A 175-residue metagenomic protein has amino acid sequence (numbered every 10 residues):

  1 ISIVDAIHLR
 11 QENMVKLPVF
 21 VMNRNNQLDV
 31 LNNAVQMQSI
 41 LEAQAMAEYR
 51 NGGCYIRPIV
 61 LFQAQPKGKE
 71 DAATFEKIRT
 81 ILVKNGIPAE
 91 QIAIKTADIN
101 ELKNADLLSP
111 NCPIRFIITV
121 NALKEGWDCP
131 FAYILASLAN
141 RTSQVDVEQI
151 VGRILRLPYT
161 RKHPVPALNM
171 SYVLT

Functional and structural regions predicted by a protein language model:
I1-S2, F75-R79, Y133-A136, I150-V151: Short secondary-structure boundary/capping segments
S2-K95: Conserved interdomain linker/interface between the two RecA-like ATPase lobes of SF2 helicase motors
I99-T175: Conserved RecA-like P-loop NTPase helicase motor core
